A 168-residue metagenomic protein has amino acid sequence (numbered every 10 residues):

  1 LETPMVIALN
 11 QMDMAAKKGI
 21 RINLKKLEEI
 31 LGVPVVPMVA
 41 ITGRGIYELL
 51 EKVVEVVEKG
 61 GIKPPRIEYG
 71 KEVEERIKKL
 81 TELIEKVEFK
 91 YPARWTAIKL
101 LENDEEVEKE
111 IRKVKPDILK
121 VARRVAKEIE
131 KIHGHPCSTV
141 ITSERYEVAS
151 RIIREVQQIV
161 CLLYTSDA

Functional and structural regions predicted by a protein language model:
E2-D13, L31-P37: Conserved beta-strand/loop subsegment of P-loop NTPase cores
A15-A16, E108: A generic structural signal for short coil/turn motifs at secondary-structure boundaries
A16-P65: Canonical P-loop GTPase G-domain recognition
P64-P136, V140-R151: Long, well-ordered amphipathic alpha-helical subdomains in the mid-to-C-terminal portions of large enzyme subunits
R145-L163: Non-transmembrane, extramembrane segments of multi-pass ion/lipid transporters
Y164-A168: Conserved small/polar residues in nucleotide/adenosyl-binding loops
